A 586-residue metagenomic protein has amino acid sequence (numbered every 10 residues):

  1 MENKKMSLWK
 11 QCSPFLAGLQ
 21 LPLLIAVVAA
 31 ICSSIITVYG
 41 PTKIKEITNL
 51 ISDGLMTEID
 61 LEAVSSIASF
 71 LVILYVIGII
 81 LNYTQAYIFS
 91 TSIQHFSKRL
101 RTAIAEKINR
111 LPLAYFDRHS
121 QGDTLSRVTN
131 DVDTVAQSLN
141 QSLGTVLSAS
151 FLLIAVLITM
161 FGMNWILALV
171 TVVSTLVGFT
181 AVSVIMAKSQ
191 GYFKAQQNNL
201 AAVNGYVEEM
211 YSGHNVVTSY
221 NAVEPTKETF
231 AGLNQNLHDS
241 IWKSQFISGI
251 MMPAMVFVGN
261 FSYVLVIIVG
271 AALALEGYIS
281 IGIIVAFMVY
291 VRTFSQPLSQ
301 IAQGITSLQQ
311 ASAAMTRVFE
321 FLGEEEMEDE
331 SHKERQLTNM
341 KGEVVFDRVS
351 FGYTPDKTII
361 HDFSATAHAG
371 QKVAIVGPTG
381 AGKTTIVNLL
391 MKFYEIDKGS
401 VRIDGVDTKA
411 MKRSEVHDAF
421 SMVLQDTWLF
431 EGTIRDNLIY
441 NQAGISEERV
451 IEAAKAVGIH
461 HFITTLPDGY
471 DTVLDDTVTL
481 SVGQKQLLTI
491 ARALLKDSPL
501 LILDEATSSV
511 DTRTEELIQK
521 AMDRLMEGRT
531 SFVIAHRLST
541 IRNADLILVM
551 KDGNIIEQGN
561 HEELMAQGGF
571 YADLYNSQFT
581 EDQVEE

Functional and structural regions predicted by a protein language model:
K5-Q20, T124: A short amphipathic helical element positioned immediately N-terminal to and/or at the very start of a transmembrane
L8, F89-I93, N109-L153, S212: Juxtamembrane loop-to-helix connectors within ABC transporter transmembrane domains
A17, L113-A114, V132-L139, L143 (+7 more regions): An intracellular "coupling" helix at the cytosolic face of ABC transporter transmembrane type-1 domains
L23-L81, F161-I166, I281: Transmembrane helix-loop-helix hairpins at lipid-water interfaces of multipass membrane proteins, especially the type-1
I35, L74-I93, N140, G144-F151 (+6 more regions): Alpha-helical transmembrane segments of multi-pass membrane proteins
D53-L55, D60, T159-V173, K243 (+2 more regions): Helix-loop-helix
E330-S331, L337-E586: ABC-type nucleotide-binding domain
